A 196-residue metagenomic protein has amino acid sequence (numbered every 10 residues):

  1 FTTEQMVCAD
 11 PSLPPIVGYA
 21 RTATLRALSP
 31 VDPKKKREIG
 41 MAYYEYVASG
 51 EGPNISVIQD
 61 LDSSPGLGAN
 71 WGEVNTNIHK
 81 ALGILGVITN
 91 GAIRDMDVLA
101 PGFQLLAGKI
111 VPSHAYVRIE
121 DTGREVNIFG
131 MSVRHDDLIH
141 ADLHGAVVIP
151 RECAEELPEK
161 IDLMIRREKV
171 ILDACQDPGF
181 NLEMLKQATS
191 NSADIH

Functional and structural regions predicted by a protein language model:
F1-H135, R151-H196: Feature captures the catalytic cores and cofactor-binding loops of soluble hydro-lyases/lyases that act on carboxylate
H144-V147: Channel- or pocket-lining gating/hinge segments that regulate access to a cavity or pore
